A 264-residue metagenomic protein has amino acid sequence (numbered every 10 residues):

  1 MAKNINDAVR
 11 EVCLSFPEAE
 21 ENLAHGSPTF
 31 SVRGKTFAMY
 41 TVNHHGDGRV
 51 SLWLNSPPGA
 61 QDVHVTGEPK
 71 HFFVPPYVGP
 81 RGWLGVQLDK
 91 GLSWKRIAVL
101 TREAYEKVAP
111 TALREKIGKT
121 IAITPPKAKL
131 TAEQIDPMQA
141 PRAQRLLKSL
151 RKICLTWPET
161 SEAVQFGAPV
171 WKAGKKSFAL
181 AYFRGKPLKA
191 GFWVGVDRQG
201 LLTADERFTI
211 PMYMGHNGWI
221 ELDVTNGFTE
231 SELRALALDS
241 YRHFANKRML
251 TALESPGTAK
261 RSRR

Functional and structural regions predicted by a protein language model:
M1-R264: Charge-dense, helix-prone N-terminal extensions
